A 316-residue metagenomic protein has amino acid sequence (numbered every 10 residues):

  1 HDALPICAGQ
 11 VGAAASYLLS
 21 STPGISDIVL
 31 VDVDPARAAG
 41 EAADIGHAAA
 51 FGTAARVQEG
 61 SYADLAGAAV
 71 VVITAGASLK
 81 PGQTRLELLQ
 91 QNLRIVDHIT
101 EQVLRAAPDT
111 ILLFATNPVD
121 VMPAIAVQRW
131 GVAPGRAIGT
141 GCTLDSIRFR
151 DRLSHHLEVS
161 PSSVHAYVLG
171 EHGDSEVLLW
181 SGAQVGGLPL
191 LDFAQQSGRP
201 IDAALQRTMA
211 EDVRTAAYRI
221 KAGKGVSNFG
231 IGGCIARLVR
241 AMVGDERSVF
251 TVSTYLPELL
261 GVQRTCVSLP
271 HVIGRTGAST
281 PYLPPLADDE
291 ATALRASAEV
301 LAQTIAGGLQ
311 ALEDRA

Functional and structural regions predicted by a protein language model:
H1-L4: Short, small-residue-biased leader/transition segments that mark boundaries at the very start of proteins
A8-G9: Glycine-rich Rossmann-fold phosphate-binding loop(s) that bind the pyrophosphate of adenine dinucleotide cofactors
G12-A13: N-terminal Rossmann-fold NAD(P) dinucleotide-binding loop
S21-D27, G131-P134: Conserved S-adenosyl-L-methionine
D27-A69, Q83, A302, A306-E313: Conserved N-terminal Rossmann-fold NAD(P) cofactor-binding segment
A50-I111: Rossmann-like NAD(P)-binding element
R85-D151: Rossmann-like NAD(P)(H) cofactor-binding subdomain of soluble oxidoreductases
W130-R136, D145-A316: C-terminal substrate-binding/catalytic lobe of Rossmann-fold NAD(P)-dependent dehydrogenases
